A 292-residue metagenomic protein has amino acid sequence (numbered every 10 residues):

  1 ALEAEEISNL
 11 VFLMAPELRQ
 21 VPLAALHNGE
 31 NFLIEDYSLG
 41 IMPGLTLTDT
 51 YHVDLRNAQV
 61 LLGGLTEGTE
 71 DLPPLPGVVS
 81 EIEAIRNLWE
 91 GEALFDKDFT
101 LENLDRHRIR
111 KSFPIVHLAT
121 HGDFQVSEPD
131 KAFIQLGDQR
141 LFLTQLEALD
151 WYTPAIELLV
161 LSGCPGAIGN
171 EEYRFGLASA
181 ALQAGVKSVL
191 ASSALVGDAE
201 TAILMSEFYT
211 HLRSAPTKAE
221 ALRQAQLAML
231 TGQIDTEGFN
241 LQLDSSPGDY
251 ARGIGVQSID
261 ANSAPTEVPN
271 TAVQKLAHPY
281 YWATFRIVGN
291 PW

Functional and structural regions predicted by a protein language model:
A1-L10: Non-catalytic, solvent-exposed interaction/assembly segments
L13-I115, K131-I134, I287: Catalytic-core domains of enzymes
V21-H27, S127-P129, T201-I203, I234: Short acidic, glycine/serine/threonine-rich loops at helix termini
I41-V53, A58, P114-H211: Catalytic cores of nucleophile-dependent amide-cleaving enzymes
L72-S80, E172, A199-I203, A215-P216: Soluble non-cytosolic domains of exported or imported proteins
A202, S206-W292: An often Trp-containing, charged/polar helix-loop segment at the C-terminal end of enzyme catalytic cores
